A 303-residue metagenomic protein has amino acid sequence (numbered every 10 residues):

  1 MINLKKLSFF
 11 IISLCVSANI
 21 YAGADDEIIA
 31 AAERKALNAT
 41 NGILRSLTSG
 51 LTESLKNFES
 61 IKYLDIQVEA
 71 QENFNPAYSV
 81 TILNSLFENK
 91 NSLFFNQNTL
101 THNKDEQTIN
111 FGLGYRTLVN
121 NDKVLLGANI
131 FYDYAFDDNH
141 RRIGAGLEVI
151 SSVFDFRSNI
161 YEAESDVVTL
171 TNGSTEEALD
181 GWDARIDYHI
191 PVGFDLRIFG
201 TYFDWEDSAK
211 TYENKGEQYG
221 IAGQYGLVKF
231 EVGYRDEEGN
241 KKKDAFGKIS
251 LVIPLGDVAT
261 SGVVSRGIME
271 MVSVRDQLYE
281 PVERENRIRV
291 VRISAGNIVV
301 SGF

Functional and structural regions predicted by a protein language model:
M1-S8, E69, N129: Bacterial N-terminal signal peptides that target proteins for export
G23-K56, E164-F199, F203-K210, Q224-E231 (+1 more regions): Flexible, glycine-rich linker and terminal segments associated with outer-membrane beta-barrel/transport systems
K35-L118, K123-A135: Outer membrane beta-barrel translocator domains of Type V secretion systems
T52-S54, P76-N89, Q107-N121, I143-I160 (+3 more regions): Feature captures outer-membrane beta-barrel proteins of Gram-negative bacteria and organelles
K62-A70, S92-H102, V124-A135, A145 (+3 more regions): Transmembrane beta-strand segments that form the barrel wall of outer-membrane beta-barrel proteins
E69-Y78, L100-N110, Y134-R141, E206-K215 (+1 more regions): Solvent-exposed loop/turn segments connecting transmembrane beta-strands in outer-membrane beta-barrel proteins
